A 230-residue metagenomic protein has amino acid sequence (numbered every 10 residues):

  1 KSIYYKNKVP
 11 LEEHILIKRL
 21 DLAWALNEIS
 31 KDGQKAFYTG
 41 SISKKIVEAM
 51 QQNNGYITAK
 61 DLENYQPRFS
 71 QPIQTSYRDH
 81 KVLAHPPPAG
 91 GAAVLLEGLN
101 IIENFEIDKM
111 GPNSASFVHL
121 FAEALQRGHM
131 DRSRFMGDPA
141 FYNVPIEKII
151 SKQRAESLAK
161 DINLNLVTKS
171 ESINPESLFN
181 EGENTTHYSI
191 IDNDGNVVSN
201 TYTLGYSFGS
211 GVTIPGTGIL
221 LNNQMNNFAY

Functional and structural regions predicted by a protein language model:
K1-G33, F37-T39, S43-P86, G90 (+1 more regions): Noncatalytic scaffold domains of N-terminal-nucleophile
R19-L26, S43, G91-L95, V118 (+3 more regions): Short alpha-helical patches at coil-to-helix transitions and adjacent helical residues in well-structured domains
D21, Q74-S76, K81-A84, T185-I190 (+2 more regions): Structured core elements
L26-G33, F37, M50, N54 (+4 more regions): Sec/Tat-exported extracytoplasmic proteins
L83-A92, T186-S189, T201-T213: Glycine-rich phosphate/pyrophosphate-binding beta-alpha loops
F105-T203, G216-T217, Q224: Internal maturation/activation junctions in enzymes
Q224-Y230: Cysteine/selenocysteine-centered motifs that mediate thiol-based redox chemistry or coordinate metal-sulfur cofactors
